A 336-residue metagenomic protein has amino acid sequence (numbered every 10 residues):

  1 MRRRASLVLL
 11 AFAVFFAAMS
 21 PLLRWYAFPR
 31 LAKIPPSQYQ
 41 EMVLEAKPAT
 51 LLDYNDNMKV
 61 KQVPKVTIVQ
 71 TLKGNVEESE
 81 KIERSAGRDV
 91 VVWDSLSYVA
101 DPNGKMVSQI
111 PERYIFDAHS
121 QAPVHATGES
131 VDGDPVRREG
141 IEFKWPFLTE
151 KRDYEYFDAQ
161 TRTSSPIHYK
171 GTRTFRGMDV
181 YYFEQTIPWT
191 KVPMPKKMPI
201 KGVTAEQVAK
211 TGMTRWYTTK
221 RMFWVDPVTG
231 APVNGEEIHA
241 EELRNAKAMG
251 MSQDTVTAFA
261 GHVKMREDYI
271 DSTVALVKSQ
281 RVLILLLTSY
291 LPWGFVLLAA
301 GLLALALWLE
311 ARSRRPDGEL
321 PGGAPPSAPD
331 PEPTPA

Functional and structural regions predicted by a protein language model:
R2-K151, Q253, V263-L291, F295 (+2 more regions): Extracellular or lumenal secretory-pathway regions
A100, G177, F183-Q185, G261 (+1 more regions): Intrinsically disordered, low-complexity regions enriched in small/polar residues
E142-E242, A246: Membrane-proximal low-complexity regions enriched in glycine and acidic/polar residues
G177, V203, N245, G250-S252 (+2 more regions): Solvent-exposed, non-transmembrane amphipathic alpha-helical segments
D226-K278: Extended, hydrophilic extramembrane loops/domains of integral membrane proteins
R315-A336: Cytoplasmic C-terminal tails of single-pass
